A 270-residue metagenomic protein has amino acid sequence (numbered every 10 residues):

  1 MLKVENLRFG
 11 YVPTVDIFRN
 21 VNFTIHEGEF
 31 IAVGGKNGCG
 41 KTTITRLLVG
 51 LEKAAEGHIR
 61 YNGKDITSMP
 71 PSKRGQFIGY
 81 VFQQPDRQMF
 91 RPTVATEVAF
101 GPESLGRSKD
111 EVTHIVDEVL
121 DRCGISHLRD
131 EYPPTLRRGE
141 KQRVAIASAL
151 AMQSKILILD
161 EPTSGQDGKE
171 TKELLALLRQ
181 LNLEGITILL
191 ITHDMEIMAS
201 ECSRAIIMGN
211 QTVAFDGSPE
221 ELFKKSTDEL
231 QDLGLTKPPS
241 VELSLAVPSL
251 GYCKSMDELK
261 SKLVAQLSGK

Functional and structural regions predicted by a protein language model:
G34-K36: The feature captures the beta-strand-to-loop junction immediately N-terminal to the Walker
V49: Helix-to-loop junction immediately C-terminal to a conserved catalytic motif
G57-D65: Conserved ABC transporter NBD signature motif
D110-L128: Conserved ABC ATPase "signature" region
Y132-L136, E140: Conserved ABC ATPase signature
L157-D160: Catalytic Walker B motif of ABC-type/P-loop ATPase nucleotide-binding domains
T212-T236, S240: Conserved beta-strand-loop-alpha-helix hinge in the C-terminal portion of ABC ATPase nucleotide-binding domains
